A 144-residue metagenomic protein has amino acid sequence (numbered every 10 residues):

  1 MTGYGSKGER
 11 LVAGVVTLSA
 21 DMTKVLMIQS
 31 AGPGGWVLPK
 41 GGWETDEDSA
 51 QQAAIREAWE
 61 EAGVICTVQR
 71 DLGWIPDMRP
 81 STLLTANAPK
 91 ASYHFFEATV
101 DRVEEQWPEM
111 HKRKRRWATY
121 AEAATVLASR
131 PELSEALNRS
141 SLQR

Functional and structural regions predicted by a protein language model:
M1-A20: Acidic, metal-coordinating catalytic segment for phosphate/diphosphate chemistry, firing primarily on the Nudix
L11-A13, T23, A91-H94, R113: Change "...and in nucleic-acid phosphodiester-cleaving endonucleases..." to "...and in nucleic-acid processing enzymes
L18-D21, S30, A98-V100: Active-site beta-strand termini and strand-to-loop segments that position acidic
M22-I65: Conserved Nudix-box catalytic region and its N-terminal flanking loop in Nudix hydrolases and closely related
G32-W36, R102-R144: Nudix hydrolase/Nudix homology domain
V64-I75: A short coil-to-beta-strand element that immediately follows conserved catalytic motifs
I75-Q106, R116-A118: Active-site-adjacent beta-strand/loop module that shapes the phosphate/pyrophosphate-binding cleft
